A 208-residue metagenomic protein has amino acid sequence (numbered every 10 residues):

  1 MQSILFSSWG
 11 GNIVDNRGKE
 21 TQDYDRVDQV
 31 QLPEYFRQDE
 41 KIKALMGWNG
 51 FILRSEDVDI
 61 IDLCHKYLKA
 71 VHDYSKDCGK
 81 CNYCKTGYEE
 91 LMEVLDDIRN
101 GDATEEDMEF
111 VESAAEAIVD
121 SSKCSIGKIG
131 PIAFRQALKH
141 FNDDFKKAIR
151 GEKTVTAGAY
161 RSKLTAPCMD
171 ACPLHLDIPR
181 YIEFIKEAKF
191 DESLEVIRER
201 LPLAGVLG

Functional and structural regions predicted by a protein language model:
M1-A159: Redox cofactor-anchoring modules in respiratory/redox and cofactor-processing assemblies
I61-H65, T165, I178: Short, well-ordered alpha-helical scaffold segments within catalytic/effector domains
Y74-D77, A117-D120, R161-C168, R200-L207: Short metal-coordination and nucleic-acid-contact micro-motifs, chiefly zinc-binding Cys/His arrays
N82-E93, K128-I129, R135, A166-A188 (+1 more regions): Iron-sulfur cluster-binding cysteine motifs and their immediate structural context in ferredoxin-like electron-transfer
I185, V196-R200: Conserved redox-cofactor binding core of oxidoreductases
E192-S193: Solenoid-repeat scaffolds in large eukaryotic assemblies
